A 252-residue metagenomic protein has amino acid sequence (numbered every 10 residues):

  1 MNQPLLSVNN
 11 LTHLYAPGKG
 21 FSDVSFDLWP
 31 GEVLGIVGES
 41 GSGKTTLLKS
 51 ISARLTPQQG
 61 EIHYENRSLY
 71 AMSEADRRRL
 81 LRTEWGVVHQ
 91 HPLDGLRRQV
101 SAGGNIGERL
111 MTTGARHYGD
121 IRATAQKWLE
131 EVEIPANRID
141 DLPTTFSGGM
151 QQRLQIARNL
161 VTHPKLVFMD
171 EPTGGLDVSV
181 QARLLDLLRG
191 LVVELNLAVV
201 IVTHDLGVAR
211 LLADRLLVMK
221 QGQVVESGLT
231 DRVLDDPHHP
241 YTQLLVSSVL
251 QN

Functional and structural regions predicted by a protein language model:
V37-E39: The feature captures the beta-strand-to-loop junction immediately N-terminal to the Walker
S52: Helix-to-loop junction immediately C-terminal to a conserved catalytic motif
G60-S68: Conserved ABC transporter NBD signature motif
D120-N137, V246-S247: Conserved ABC ATPase "signature" region
L142-F146, M150: Conserved ABC ATPase signature
S227-G228: ABC ATPase "signature
